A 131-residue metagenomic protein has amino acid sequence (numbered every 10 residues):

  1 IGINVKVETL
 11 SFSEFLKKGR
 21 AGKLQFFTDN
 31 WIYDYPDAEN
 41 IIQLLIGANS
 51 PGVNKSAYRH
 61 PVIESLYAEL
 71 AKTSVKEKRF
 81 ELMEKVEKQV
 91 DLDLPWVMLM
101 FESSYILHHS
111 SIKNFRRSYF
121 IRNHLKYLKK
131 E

Functional and structural regions predicted by a protein language model:
I1-V5: Short alpha-helix C-terminal cap/hinge motif
V7-K17: Short helix-initiation/N-cap motifs at beta->coil->alpha
K17-E131: Detector for C-terminal structural segments
